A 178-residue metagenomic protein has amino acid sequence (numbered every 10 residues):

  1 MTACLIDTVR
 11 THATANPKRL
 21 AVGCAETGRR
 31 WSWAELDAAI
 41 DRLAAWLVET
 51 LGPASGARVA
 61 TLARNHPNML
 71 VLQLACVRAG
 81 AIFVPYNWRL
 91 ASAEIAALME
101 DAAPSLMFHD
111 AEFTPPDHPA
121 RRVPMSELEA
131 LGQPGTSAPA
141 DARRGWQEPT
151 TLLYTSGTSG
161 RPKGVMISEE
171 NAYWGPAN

Functional and structural regions predicted by a protein language model:
T8-S32: AMP-dependent adenylate-forming
P17-K18, T136-Y154, R161: Conserved pre-ATP/AMP-binding loop-to-beta segment of ANL
R29, A44-L90: Conserved AMP-binding/adenylate-forming
R30-A34, T150-W174: Conserved AMP-binding A3 loop
A34, A57, A93, S105 (+2 more regions): Structural detector for helix-capping/boundary residues
E49-T50, L74, R78-R143: Structural core segment of the AMP-binding/adenylate-forming
